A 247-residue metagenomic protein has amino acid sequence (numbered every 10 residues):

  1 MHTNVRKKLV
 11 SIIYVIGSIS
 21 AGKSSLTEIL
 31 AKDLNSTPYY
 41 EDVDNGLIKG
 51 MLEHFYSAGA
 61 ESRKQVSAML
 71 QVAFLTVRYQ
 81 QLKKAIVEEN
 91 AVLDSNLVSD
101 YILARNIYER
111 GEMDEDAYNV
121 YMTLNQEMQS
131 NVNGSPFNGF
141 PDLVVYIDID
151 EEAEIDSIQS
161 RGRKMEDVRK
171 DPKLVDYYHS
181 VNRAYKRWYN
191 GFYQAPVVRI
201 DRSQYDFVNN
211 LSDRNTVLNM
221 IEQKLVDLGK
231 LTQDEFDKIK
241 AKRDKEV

Functional and structural regions predicted by a protein language model:
V15: Hydrophobic anchor at the beta1->P-loop junction of P-loop NTPases
S18: P-loop (Walker A) phosphate-binding loop of NTP-binding proteins
K23: Conserved lysine of the Walker
L26, L30: Hydrophobic positions on the alpha1 helix immediately C-terminal to the Walker A/P-loop
K32-Q71, T76-V77, L103-N106: Conserved substrate/cofactor phosphate-moiety recognition/catalytic segment in nucleotide-dependent phosphotransferases
V77-D116, V120-Y121: A basic- and aromatic-enriched beta-loop-alpha substructure that forms the phosphate/nucleotide- and DNA/RNA-contacting
L103-R183: A glycine- and Lys/Arg-enriched "phosphate-lid" helix/loop adjacent to the NTP-binding pocket of small-molecule kinases
Q159-V247: NTP-dependent small-molecule kinase module
